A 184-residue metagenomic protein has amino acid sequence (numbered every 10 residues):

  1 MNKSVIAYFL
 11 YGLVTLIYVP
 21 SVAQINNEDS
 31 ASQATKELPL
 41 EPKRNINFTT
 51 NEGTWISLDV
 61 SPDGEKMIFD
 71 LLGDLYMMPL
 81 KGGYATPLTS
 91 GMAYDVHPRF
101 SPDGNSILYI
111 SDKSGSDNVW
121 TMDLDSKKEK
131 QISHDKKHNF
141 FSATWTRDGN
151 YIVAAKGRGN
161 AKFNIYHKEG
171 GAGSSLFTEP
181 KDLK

Functional and structural regions predicted by a protein language model:
M1-F9: Bacterial N-terminal signal peptides that target proteins for export
Y8-Y18: Bacterial N-terminal signal peptides
V19-A23: Sec/Tat signal peptide C-region and signal peptidase I cleavage site
Q24-S30, N51-E52, D70-Y76, Y84 (+5 more regions): A flexible loop/linker signature enriched in serine peptidases of the S9 family
I25-N47, E65: Blade/loop signatures of beta-propeller domains
K43-Y76: Beta-strand-rich domains and repeat architectures in extracellular enzymes and scaffolds, especially beta-propellers
S57, S61, M122, S142: Active-site-adjacent beta-strand anchor residues
P79: Periplasmic/extracellular electron-transfer cofactor-ligation site, primarily the c-type cytochrome heme-c attachment
